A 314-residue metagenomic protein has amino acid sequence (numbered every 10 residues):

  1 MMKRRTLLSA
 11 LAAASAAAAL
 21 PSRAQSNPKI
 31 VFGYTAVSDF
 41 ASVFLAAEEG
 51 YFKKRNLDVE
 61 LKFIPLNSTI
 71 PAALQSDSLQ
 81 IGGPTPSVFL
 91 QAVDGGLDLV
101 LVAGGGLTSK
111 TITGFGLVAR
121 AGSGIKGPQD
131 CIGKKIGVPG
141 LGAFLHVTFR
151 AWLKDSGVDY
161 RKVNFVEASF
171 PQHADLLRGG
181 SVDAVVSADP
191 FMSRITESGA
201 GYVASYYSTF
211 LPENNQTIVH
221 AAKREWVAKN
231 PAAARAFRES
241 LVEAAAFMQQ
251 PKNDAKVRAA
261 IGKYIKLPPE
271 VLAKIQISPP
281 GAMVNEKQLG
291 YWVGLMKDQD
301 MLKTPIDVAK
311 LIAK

Functional and structural regions predicted by a protein language model:
T6-A24: N-terminal export signals
Q25-S156, N164-E167, D183-D189, A204-S205 (+1 more regions): Short, glycine-/small- and polar/acidic-enriched structural segments that line small-molecule recognition paths
E48, Q75, D94, K154 (+7 more regions): Sec-exported extracytoplasmic/periplasmic mature domains
G50, A72, S76, L90 (+10 more regions): Solvent-exposed, polar/charged alpha-helical surfaces in well-ordered, non-transmembrane soluble domains, broadly
S87, P171-A259: Pocket-lining segment of extracytoplasmic ligand-binding domains
G122-P128, V158-D159, E225-A234: Short helix-loop capping/hinge motifs at secondary-structure junctions, enriched in acidic/polar residues
V227-M301: Secondary-structure end/capping motifs
M296-K314: Conserved C-terminal helix/tail region of periplasmic/extracytoplasmic solute-binding proteins
